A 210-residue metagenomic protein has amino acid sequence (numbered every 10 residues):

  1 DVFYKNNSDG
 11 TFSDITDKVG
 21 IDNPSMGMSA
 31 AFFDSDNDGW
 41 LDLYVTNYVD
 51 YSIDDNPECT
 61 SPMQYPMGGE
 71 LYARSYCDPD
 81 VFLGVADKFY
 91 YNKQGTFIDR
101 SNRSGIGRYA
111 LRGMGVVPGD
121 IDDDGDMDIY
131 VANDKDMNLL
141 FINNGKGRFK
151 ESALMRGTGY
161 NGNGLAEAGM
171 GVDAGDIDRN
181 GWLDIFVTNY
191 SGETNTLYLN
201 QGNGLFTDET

Functional and structural regions predicted by a protein language model:
D1-T210: Acidic, glycine/proline-rich Ca2+-coordinating loop motifs
